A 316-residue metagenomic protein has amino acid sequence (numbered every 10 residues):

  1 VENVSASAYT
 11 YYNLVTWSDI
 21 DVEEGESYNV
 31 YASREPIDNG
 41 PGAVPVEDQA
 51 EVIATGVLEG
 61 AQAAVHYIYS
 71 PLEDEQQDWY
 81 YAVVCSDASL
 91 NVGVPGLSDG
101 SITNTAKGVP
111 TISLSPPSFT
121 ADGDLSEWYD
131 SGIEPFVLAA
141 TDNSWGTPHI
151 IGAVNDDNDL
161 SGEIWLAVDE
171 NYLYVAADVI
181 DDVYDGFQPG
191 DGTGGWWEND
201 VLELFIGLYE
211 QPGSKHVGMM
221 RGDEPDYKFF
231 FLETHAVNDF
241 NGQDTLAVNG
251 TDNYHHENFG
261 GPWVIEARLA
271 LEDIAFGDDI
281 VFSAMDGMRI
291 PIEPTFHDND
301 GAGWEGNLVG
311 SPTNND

Functional and structural regions predicted by a protein language model:
Y11-G25: Conserved aromatic anchor
L14, D78-A82, R289-P291: Short, conserved beta-strand segments of beta-strand-rich sandwich/propeller modules, principally
W17, E59-Q77, L269-F282: Signal that preferentially marks extracellular ectodomain short beta-strand elements of beta-sandwich modules
G25-Q76: Recognizes extended acidic, P/S/T-rich segments that occur within or adjacent to Ig-like beta-sandwich modules
Y28-V30, Y81, L202: Short beta-strand elements bearing conserved aromatic residues within extracellular beta-rich modules
Y69-V92: Beta-strand-rich modules
S86-P110: Extracellular fibronectin type III
N104-D316: Structural preference for beta-rich elements and adjacent junctions enriched in aromatics
